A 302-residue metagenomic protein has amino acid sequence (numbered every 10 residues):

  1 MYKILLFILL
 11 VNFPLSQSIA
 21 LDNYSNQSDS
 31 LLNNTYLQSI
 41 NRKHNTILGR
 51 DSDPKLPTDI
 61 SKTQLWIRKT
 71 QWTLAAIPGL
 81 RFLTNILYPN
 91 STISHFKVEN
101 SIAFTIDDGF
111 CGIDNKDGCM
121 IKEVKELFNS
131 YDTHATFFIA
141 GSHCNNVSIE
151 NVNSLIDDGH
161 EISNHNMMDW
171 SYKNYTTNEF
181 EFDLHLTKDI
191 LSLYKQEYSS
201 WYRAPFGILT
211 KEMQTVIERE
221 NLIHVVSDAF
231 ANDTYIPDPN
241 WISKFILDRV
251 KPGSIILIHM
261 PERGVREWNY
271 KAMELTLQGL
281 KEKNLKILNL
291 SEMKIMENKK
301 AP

Functional and structural regions predicted by a protein language model:
M1-A20: Classical Sec-dependent N-terminal signal peptides that target proteins to the secretory pathway
Q17-T105, F110-V124, V152, T276-L277 (+1 more regions): N-terminal pre-catalytic segment of deacetylase/amide-hydrolase enzymes
N100-I102, F110-D114, M120-E262: Metal-dependent polysaccharide deacetylase catalytic core of the NodB/CE4 family, i.e., the active-site-bearing domain
I236-N240, E267-K271, K299-A301: Histidine/acidic-residue-rich catalytic or RNA/ligand-binding cores of hydrolases and nuclease-related proteins
I246-M293: Catalytic grooves of carbohydrate-active enzymes
